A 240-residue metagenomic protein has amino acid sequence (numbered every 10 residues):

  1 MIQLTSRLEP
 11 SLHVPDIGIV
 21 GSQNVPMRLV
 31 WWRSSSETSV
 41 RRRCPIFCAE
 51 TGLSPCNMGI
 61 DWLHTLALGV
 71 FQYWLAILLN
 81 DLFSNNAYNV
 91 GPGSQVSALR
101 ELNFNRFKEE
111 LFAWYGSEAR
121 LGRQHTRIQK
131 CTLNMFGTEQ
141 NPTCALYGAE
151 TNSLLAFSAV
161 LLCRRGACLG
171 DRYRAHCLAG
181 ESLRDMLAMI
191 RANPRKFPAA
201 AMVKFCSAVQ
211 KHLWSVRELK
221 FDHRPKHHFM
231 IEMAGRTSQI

Functional and structural regions predicted by a protein language model:
M1-L169: Charged (Asp/Glu and Lys/Arg) segments that form or flank catalytic channels of large polymer- and nucleotide-handling
G137-T138, P142, L146, E150 (+1 more regions): Terminal interaction-prone segments of large eukaryotic proteins
